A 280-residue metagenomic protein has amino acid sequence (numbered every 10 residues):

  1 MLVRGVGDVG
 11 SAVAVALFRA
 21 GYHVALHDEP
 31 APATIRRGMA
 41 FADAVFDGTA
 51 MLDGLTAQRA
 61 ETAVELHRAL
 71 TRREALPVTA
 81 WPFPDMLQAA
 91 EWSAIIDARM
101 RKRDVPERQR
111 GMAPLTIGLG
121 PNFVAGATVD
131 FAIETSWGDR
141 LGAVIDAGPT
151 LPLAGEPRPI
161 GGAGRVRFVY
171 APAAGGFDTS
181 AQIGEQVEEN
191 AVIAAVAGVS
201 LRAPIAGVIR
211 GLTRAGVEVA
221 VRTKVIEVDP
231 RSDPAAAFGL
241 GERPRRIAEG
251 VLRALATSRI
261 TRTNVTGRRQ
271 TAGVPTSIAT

Functional and structural regions predicted by a protein language model:
M1-T280: Well-ordered secondary-structure scaffolds
